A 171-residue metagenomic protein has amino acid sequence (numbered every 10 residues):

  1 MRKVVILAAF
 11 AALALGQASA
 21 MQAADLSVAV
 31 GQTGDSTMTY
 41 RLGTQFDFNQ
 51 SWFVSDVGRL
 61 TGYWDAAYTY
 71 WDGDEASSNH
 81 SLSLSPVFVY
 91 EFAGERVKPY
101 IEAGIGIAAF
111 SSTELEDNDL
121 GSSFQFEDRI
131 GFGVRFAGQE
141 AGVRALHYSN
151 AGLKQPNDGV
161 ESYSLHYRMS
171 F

Functional and structural regions predicted by a protein language model:
M1-A23: Cleavable N-terminal export/targeting peptides
A20-A24, N49-L60, A93-P99: Short loop/turn motifs that connect adjacent beta-strands in outer-membrane beta-barrel proteins
A24-V28, V57, R135-F171: Predominantly the C-terminal beta-signal and adjacent terminal strand-loop region of outer-membrane beta-barrel
A24-V28, Y40-L42, L60-A66, L82-L84 (+3 more regions): Transmembrane beta-strands of outer-membrane beta-barrel proteins
A29-V30, D72-D74, L115-N118, N150-Q155: Extracellular loop and loop/strand-boundary signature of outer-membrane beta-barrel proteins
S36-L42, S78-L84, F124-D128, G159-Y163: Residues that define the transmembrane beta-barrel architecture of outer-membrane proteins
L42-Q50, Y68, L84-Y90, A103-I107 (+2 more regions): Residues on the lipid-exposed face of transmembrane beta-strands in outer-membrane beta-barrel proteins
W71-A103: Helix-adjacent hinge/juxtasegments
